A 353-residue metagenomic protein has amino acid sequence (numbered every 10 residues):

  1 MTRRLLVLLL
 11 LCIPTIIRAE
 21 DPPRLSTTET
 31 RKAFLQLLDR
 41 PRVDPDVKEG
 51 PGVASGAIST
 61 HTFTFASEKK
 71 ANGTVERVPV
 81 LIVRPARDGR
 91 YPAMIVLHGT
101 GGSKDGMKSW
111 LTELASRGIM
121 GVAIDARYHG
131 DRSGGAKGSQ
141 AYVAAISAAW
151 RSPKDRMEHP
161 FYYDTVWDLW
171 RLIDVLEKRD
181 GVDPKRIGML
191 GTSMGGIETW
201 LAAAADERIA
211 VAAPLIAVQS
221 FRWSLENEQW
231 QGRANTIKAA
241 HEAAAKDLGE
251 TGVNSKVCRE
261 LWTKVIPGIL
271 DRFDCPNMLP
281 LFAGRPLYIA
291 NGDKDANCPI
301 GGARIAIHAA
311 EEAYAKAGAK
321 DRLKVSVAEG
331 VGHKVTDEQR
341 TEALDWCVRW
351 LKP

Functional and structural regions predicted by a protein language model:
L37-G89: N-terminal cap/lid segment of alpha/beta-hydrolase-fold proteins
E68, Y91, L97-G102: Active-site glycine-rich loops that stabilize anionic/oxyanionic intermediates across multiple enzyme folds
T100-W167, F221-W230: Cap/lid segment of the alpha/beta-hydrolase catalytic domain
K178, V211-M278, P299, A303-H308 (+1 more regions): Mobile cap/lid helix-loop segments that gate and shape the active-site cleft of serine hydrolases
G181-S193: Alpha/beta-hydrolase fold nucleophile elbow
G196-E207: Short glycine-enriched nucleophile-adjacent loop and the immediately C-terminal alpha-helix near the catalytic center
F282, I289-N291: Short beta-strand/loop motif that positions the catalytic acidic residue of the alpha/beta-hydrolase fold
I307-P353: C-terminal catalytic histidine-bearing segment of alpha/beta-hydrolase fold enzymes
